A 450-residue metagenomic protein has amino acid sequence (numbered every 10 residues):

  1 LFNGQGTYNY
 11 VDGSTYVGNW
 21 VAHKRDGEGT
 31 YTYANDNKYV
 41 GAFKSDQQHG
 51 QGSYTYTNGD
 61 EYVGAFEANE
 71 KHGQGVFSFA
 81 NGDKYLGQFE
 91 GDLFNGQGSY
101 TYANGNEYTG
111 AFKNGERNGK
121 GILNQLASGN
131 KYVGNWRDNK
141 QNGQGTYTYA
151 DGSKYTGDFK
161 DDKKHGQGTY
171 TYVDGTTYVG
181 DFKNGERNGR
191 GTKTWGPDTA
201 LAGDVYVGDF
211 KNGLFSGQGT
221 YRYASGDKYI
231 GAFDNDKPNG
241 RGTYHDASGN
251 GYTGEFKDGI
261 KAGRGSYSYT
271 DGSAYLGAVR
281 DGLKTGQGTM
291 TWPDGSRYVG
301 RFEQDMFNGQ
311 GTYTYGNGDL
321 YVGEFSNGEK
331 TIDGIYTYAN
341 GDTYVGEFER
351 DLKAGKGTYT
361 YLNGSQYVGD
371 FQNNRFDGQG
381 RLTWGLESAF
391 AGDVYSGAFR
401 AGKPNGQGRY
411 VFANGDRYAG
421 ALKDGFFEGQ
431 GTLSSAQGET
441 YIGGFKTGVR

Functional and structural regions predicted by a protein language model:
L1-G4, Y16-G27, Y39-Q48, Y62-H72 (+16 more regions): Conserved anchor residues at repeat-unit boundaries in beta-strand-based tandem repeats, strongest for the MORN repeat
Y8-D12, Y31-N35, Y54-N58, F77-N81 (+15 more regions): Beta-turn initiation residues at beta-strand->coil junctions
G196-D204, G385-V394: Intrinsically disordered, low-complexity Ser/Thr- and acidic-rich flexible linkers and loops, especially at boundaries
